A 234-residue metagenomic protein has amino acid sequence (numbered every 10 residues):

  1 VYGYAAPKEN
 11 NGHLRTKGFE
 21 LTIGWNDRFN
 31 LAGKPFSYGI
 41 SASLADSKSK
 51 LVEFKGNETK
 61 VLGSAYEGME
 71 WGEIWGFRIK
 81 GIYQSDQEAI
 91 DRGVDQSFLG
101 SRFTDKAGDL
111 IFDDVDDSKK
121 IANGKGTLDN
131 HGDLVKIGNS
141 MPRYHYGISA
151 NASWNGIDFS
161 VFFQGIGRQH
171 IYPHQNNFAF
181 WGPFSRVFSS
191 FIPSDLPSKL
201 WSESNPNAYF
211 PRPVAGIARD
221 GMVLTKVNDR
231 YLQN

Functional and structural regions predicted by a protein language model:
V1-N234: Outer/extracellular conduits and scaffolds centered on Gram-negative outer-membrane beta-barrels
